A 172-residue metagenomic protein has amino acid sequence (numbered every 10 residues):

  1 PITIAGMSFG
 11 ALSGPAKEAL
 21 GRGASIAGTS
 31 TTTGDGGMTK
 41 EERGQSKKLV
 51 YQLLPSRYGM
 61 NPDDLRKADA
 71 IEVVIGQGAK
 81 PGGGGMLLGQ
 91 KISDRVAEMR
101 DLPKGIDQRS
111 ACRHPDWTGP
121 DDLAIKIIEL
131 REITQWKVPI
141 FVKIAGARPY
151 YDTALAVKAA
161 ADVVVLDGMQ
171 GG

Functional and structural regions predicted by a protein language model:
P1-G172: Active-site entrance/lid segments in N-terminal catalytic domains of soluble metabolic enzymes
